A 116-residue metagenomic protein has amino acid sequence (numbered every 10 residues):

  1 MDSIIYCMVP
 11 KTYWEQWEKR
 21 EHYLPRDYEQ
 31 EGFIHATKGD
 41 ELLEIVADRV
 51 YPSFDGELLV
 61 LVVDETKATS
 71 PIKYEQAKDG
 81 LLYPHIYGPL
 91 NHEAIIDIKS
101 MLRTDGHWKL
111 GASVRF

Functional and structural regions predicted by a protein language model:
M1-F116: Conserved, structured core segments of small domains
